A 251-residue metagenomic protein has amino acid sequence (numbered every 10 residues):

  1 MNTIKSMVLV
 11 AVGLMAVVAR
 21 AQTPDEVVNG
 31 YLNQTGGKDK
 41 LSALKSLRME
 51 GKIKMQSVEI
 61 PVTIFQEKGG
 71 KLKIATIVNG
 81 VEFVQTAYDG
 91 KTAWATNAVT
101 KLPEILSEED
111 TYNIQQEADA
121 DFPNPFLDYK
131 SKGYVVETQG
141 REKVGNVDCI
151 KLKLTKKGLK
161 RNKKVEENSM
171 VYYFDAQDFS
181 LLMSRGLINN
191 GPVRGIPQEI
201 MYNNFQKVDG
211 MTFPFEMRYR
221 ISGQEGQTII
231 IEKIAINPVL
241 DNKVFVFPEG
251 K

Functional and structural regions predicted by a protein language model:
M1-V8: Bacterial N-terminal signal peptides that target proteins for export
V8-A16: Bacterial N-terminal signal peptides
V17-A21: Sec/Tat signal peptide C-region and signal peptidase I cleavage site
Q22-N29, N33, T92-K164, G191-R194 (+2 more regions): Flexible, processing/modification-adjacent segments and terminal tails in exported/periplasmic/extracellular proteins
E26-K101, V135-T138: N-terminal mature ectodomain segment of secretory-pathway/periplasmic proteins
I53, T76-V78, G140, K153-K156 (+1 more regions): Short, structured patches in soluble enzyme cores that scaffold and shape functional sites
N79-E82, K101-P103, I188-N190, I221: Short, surface-exposed beta-strand-loop junctions and turns on beta-sheet-rich folds
G145-F247: Gly/Pro-enriched, hydrophobic low-complexity segments that function as extracytoplasmic propeptides/linkers
